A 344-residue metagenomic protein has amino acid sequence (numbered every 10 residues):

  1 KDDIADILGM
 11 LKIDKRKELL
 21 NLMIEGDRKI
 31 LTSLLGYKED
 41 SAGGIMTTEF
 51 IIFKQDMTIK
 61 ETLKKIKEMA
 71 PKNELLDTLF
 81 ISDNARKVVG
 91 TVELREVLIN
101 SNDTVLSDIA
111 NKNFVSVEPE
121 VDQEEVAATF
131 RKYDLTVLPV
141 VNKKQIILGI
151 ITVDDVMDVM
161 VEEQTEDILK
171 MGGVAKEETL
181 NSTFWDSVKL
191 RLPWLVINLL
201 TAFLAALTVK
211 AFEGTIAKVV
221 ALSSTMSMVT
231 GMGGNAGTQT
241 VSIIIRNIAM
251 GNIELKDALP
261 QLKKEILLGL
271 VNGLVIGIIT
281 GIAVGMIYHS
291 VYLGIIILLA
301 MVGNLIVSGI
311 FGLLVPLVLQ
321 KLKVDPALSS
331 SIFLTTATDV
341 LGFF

Functional and structural regions predicted by a protein language model:
K1-S224: Cytosolic regulatory modules rich in charged/polar residues
D56, M160-I310, L314-L328, I332-T336: Alpha-helical transmembrane segments and their membrane-interface boundaries that form or gate the permeation pathway
A337-F344: Hydrophobic alpha-helical transmembrane segments in multi-pass integral membrane proteins
